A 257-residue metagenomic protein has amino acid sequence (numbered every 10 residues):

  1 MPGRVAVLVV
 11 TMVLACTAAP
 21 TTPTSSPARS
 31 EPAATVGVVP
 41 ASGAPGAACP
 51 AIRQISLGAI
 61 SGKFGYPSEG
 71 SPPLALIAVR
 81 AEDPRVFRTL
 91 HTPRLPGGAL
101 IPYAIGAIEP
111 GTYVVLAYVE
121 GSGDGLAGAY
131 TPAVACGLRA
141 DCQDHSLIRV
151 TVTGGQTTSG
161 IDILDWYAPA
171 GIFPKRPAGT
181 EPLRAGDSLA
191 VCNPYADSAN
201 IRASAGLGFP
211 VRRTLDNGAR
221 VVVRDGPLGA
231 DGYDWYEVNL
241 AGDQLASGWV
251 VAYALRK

Functional and structural regions predicted by a protein language model:
T17-P20: Bacterial signal peptide processing site
L57, S61-A75: Structural motif
P73-L95: Short amphipathic beta-strand segments in non-cytosolic proteins
L95-A107: Short, surface-exposed beta-strand/beta-hairpin micro-motifs centered on an aromatic residue
A104-V114, Y118-S122: Short Pro-Gly-centered beta-turn/loop motif in secreted/extracellular proteins
E120-I161: Structured interaction patches on ligand/partner-binding surfaces of diverse proteins
P174-A185, Y236-K257: Boundary regions of SH3-family modules and the immediately adjacent low-complexity/disordered segments in eukaryotic
E181-L183, D187, C192-G232: Beta-loop motif signature
